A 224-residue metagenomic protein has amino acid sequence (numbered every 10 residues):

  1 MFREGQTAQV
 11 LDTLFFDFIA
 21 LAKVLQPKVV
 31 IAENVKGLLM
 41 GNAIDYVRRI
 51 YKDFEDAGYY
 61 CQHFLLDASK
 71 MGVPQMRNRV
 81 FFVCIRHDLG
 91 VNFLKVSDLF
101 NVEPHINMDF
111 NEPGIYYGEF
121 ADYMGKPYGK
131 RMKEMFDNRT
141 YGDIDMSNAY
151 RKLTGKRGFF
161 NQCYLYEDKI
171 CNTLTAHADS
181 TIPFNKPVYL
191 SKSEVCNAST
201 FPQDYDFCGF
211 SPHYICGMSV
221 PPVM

Functional and structural regions predicted by a protein language model:
M1-M224: Conserved active-site and SAM-binding loop architecture of S-adenosyl-L-methionine-dependent nucleic-acid
